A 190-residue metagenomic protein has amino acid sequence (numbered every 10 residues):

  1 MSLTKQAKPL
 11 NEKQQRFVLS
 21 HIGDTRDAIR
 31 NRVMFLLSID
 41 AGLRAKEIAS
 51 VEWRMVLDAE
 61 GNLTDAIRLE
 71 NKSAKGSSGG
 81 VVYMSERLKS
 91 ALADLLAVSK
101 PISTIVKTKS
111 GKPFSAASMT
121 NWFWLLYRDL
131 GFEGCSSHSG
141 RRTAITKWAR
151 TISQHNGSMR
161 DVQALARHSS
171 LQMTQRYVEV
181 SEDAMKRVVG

Functional and structural regions predicted by a protein language model:
M1-R16, G76-S85, P101: DNA breakage-rejoining catalytic core of tyrosine-based enzymes
S2, E12-A41: Basic, Lys/Arg- and aromatic-enriched nucleic-acid-binding interface segment
R26-I29, G79, K112-S118, E133-S139: N-terminal core-binding DNA-recognition domain of tyrosine site-specific recombinases/integrases
M34, K46-V51, V162: Alpha-helix N-cap/helix-start motif at helix boundaries, enriched for small hydrophobics
L36, D40, T143-H168, R176 (+1 more regions): C-terminal catalytic core of tyrosine-transesterase DNA break-rejoin enzymes
S50-L88: Conserved tyrosine-mediated DNA breakage-rejoining catalytic core shared by Y-recombinases
L69, S73, A166-G190: Catalytic-site neighborhood detector that most strongly recognizes the C-terminal catalytic loop/helix of tyrosine
S73-A93, S103-L125: C-terminal catalytic core of Y-nucleophile DNA break-rejoin enzymes
